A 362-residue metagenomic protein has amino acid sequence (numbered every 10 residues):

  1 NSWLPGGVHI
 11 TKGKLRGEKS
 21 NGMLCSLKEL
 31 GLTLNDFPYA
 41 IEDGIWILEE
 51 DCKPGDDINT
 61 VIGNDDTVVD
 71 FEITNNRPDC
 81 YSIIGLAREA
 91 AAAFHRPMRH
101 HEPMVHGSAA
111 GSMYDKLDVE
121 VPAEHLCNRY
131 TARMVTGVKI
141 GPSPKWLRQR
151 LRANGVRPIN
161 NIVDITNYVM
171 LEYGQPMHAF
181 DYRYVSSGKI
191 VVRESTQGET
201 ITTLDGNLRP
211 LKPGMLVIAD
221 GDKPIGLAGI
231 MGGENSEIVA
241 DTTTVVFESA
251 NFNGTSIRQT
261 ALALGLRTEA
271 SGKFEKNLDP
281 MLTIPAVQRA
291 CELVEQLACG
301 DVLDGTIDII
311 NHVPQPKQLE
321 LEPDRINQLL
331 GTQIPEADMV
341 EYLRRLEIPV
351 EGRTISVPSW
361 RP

Functional and structural regions predicted by a protein language model:
N1-P362: RNA/tRNA-interacting regions in translation and RNA-turnover enzymes
